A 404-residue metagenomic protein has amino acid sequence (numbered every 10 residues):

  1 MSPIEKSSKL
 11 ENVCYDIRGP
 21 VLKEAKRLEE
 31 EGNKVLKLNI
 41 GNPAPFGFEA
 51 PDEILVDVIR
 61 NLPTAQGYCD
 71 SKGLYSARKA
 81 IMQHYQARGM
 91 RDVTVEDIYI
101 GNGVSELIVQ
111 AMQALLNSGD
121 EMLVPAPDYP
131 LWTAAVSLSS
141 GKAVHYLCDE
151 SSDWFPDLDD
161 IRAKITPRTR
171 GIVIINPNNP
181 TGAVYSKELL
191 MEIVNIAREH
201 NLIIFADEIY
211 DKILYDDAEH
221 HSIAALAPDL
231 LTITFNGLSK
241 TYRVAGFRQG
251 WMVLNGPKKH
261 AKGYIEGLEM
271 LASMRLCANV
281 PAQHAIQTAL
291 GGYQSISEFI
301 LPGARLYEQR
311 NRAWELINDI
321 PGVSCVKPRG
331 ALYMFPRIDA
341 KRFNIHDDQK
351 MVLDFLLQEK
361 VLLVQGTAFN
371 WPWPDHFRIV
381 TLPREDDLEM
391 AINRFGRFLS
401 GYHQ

Functional and structural regions predicted by a protein language model:
S2-G103, Q110, C277, A289-Y293 (+1 more regions): N-terminal small-domain helix-loop-helix segment of the aminotransferase-like
L28-E31, S139, E199-H200, L230 (+3 more regions): Helix C-cap/helix->beta junction micro-motif
A87, A163, N344-K350, D354-L363 (+1 more regions): PLP-dependent enzyme catalytic core of the Aspartate aminotransferase-like
A114-V136: Conserved PLP-anchoring active-site segment centered on the Schiff-base-forming lysine
L138-V144: A short helix-loop-beta submotif of the ANL/AMP-binding
V144, D149-H220: Active-site phosphate-binding strand-loop segment of PLP-dependent enzymes
A225-A304, W314-E315, L399: Conserved core segment of the aminotransferase class I/II
Q287, G303-W314, C325-D339, W373: Conserved glycine-rich beta-strand-loop-beta hairpin in the small C-terminal domain of fold type I
